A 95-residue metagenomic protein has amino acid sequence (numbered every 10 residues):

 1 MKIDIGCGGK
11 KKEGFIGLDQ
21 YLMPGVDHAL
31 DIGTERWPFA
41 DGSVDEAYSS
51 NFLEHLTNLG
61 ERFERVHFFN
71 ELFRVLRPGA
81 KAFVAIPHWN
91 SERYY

Functional and structural regions predicted by a protein language model:
I5: Conserved beta-strand/loop positions that form the S-adenosyl-L-methionine
G9-A40: Adenosine-cofactor binding site in Rossmann-like domains, unifying the SAM/SAH pocket of S-adenosylmethionine-dependent
V44-Y48: Hydrophobic beta-strand segment of the Class I
S50-L53, A85: Residues lining the SAM
H55-E61: A short His-aromatic
F63-K81: A short glycine-rich, Lys/Arg-flanked "PGG" loop and its adjoining helix->strand segment in the class I
K81-Y95: Conserved class I S-adenosyl-L-methionine
